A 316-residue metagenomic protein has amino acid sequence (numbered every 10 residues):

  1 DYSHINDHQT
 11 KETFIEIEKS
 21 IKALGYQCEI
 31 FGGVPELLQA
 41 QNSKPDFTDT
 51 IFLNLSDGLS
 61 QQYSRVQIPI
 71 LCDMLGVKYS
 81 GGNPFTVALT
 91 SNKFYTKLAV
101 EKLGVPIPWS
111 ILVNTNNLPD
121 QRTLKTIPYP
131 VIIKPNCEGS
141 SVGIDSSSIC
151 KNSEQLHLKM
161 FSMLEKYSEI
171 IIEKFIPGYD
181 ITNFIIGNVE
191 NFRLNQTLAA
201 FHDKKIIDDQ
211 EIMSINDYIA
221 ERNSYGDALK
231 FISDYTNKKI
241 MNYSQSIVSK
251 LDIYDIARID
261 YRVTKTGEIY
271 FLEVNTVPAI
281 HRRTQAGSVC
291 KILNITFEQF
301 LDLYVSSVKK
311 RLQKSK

Functional and structural regions predicted by a protein language model:
D1-K78, F85, S91, N114-Q121 (+1 more regions): ATP-binding N-terminal substructure of ATP-dependent carboxylate-amine bond-forming enzymes
C28, K78-Y79, I107, V131 (+1 more regions): Hydrophobic beta-strand scaffold residues
G33, K151-S153, T296: Alpha-helix N-cap recognition
S43-P45, A88-I171: Active-site nucleotide/adenylate-binding loops and adjacent lid/helix of ATP-dependent enzymes
F52, S80, P108, I132 (+2 more regions): Structural detector of well-ordered beta-strand residues that form the stable sheet scaffold of enzyme domains
E101, S233-K316: ATP-dependent carboxylate activation and anion-phosphoryl transfer catalytic cores that bind Mg-ATP to form
N152-Y235, N242, K265-Y270: Phosphate-binding site of ATP-dependent enzymes
